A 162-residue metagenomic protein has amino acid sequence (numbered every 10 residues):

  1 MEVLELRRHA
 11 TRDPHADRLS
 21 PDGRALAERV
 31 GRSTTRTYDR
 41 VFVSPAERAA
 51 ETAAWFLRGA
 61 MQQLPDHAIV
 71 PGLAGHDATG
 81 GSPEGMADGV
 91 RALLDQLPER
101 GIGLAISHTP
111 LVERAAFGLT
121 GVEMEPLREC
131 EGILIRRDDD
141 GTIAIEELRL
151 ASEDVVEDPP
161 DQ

Functional and structural regions predicted by a protein language model:
M1-G85, L119-R137, D158: Active-site-proximal alpha-helix that buttresses catalytic centers in soluble enzyme cores
P65, A74, D95, R149-A151: Compositionally biased amphipathic helical and low-complexity segments enriched in hydrophobic
H67-A68, G141-I143, E153-D154: Residue-level marker of intrinsically disordered, low-complexity segments enriched for small/polar residues
D88-E146: Active-site-adjacent alpha-helix immediately C-terminal to a catalytic or transition-state-stabilizing loop
E146-D158: Short, solvent-exposed aromatic-acidic interface loops
P160-Q162: Glycogenin-like
